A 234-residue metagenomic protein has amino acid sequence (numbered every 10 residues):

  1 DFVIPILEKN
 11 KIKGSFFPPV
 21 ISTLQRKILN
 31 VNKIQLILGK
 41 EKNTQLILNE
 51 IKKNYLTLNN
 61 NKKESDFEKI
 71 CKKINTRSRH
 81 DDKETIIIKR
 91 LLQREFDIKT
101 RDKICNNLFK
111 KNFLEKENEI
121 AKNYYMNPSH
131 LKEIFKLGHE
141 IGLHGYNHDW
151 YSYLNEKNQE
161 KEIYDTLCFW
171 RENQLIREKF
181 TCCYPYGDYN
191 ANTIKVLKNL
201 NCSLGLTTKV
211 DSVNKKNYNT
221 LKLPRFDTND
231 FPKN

Functional and structural regions predicted by a protein language model:
D1-V3: Membrane-embedded segments
P5-F17, D82-K116, E140-L143, E156-G187: CE4/NodB-like, metal-dependent polysaccharide N-deacetylase domain that modifies extracellular/periplasmic N-acetylated
I6-K11, Y125-H144, K198, N217: Acidic (Asp/Glu)-rich catalytic clusters
F16-V20, K209: Glycine-rich, histidine-containing beta strand-loop boundary motifs that form or position
Q25-L38, L46, T57-L58, K136 (+1 more regions): C-terminal active-site subregion of NodB/CE4 polysaccharide deacetylases
K27-L137: Extended, charge-rich helix/loop segments that form flexible, surface "patches" used to engage negatively charged
H144-Y146, F226: Generic beta-structure capping elements
N147-S152: A short, flexible beta-alpha/helix-coil linker loop
